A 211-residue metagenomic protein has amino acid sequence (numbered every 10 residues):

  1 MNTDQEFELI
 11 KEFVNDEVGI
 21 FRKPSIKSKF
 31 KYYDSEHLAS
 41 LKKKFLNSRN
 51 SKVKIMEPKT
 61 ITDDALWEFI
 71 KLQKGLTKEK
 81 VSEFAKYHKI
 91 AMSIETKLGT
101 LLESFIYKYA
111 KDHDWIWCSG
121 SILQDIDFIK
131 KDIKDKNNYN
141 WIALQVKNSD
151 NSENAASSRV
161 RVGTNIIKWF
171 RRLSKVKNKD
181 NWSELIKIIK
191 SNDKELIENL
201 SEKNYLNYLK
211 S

Functional and structural regions predicted by a protein language model:
M1-L72: Nuclease-adjacent, charged terminal/linker segments that flank catalytic cores
I55-T96: Eukaryote-specific, low-hydrophobicity, charge-rich regions
S82-C118: Acidic-basic catalytic patches of nuclease active cores, encompassing PD-(D/E)XK and other metal-cofactor nuclease
D112, D132-W141: Intrinsically disordered, low-complexity coil segments
S119-S121, S157: Basic, glycine-/proline-tolerant helical and adjacent loop/strand elements that line or dock onto nucleic-acid
S121-D132: Beta-rich nucleic-acid/ligand-interaction surfaces
F128-K130, N140-N148: Conserved catalytic cores of phosphodiester-cleaving nucleases, focusing on short active-site segments
V146-S211: Catalytic cores of nucleic-acid endonucleases
